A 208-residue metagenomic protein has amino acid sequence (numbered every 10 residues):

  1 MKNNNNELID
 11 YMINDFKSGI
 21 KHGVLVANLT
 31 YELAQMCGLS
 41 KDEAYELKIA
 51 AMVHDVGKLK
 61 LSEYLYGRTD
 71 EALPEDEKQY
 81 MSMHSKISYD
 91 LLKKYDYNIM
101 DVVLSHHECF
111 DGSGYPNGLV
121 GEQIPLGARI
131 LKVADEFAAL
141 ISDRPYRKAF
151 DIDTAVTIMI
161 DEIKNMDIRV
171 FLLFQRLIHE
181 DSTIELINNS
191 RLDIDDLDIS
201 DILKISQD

Functional and structural regions predicted by a protein language model:
K2-D208: Histidine- and acidic-residue-rich, metal-dependent catalytic cores
